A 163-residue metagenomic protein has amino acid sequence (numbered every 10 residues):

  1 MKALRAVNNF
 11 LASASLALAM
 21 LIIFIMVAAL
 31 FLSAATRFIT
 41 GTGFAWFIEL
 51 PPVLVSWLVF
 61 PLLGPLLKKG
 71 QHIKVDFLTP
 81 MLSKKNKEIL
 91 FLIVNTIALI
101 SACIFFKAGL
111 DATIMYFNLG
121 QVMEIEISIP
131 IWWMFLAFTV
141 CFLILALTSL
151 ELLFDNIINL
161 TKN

Functional and structural regions predicted by a protein language model:
M1-N163: Alpha-helical transmembrane segments and membrane-interface helix-loop junctions in multi-pass membrane proteins
